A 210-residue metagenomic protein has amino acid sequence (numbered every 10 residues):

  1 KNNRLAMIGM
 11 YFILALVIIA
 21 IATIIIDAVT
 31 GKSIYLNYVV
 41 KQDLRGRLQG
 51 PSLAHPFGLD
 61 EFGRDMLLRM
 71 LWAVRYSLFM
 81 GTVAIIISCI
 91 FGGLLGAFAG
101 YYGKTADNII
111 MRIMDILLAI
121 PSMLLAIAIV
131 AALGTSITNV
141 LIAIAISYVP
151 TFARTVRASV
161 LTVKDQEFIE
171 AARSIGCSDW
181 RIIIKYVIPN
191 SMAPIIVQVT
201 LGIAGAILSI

Functional and structural regions predicted by a protein language model:
K1-G93, A97, K104-T105, A119 (+1 more regions): Gly/Trp-centered helix-boundary motif
N3, D115, Y186-V187: Conserved acidic functional residues
M7-Y11, I109, W180, I184: Signature of the 12-TM Major Facilitator Superfamily
P56, D60, M66, I87 (+5 more regions): Generic hydrophobic transmembrane alpha-helix motif, especially the helices
R75-F91, W180-I210: Transmembrane alpha-helices
D165-I169: ABC ATPase nucleotide-binding domain helical subdomain, centered on the C-loop/LSGGQ "ABC signature"
